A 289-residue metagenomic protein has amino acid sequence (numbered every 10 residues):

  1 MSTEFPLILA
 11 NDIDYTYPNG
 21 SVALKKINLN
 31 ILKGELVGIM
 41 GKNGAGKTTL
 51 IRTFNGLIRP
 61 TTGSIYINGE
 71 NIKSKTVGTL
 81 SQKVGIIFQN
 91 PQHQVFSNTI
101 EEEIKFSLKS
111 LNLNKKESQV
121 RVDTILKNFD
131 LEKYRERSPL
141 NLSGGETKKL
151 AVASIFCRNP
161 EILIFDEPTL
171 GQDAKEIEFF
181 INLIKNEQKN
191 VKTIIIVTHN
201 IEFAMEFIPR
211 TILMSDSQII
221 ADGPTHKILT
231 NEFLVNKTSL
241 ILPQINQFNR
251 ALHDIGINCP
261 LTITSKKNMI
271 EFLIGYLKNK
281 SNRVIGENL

Functional and structural regions predicted by a protein language model:
M40-K42: The feature captures the beta-strand-to-loop junction immediately N-terminal to the Walker
N55: Helix-to-loop junction immediately C-terminal to a conserved catalytic motif
G63-N71, L80: Conserved ABC transporter NBD signature motif
K116-Y134: Conserved ABC ATPase "signature" region
S138-L142, E146: Conserved ABC ATPase signature
I155-F156: ABC ATPase C-loop
L163-D166: Catalytic Walker B motif of ABC-type/P-loop ATPase nucleotide-binding domains
D216-S217: Conserved ABC ATPase "signature" C-loop
